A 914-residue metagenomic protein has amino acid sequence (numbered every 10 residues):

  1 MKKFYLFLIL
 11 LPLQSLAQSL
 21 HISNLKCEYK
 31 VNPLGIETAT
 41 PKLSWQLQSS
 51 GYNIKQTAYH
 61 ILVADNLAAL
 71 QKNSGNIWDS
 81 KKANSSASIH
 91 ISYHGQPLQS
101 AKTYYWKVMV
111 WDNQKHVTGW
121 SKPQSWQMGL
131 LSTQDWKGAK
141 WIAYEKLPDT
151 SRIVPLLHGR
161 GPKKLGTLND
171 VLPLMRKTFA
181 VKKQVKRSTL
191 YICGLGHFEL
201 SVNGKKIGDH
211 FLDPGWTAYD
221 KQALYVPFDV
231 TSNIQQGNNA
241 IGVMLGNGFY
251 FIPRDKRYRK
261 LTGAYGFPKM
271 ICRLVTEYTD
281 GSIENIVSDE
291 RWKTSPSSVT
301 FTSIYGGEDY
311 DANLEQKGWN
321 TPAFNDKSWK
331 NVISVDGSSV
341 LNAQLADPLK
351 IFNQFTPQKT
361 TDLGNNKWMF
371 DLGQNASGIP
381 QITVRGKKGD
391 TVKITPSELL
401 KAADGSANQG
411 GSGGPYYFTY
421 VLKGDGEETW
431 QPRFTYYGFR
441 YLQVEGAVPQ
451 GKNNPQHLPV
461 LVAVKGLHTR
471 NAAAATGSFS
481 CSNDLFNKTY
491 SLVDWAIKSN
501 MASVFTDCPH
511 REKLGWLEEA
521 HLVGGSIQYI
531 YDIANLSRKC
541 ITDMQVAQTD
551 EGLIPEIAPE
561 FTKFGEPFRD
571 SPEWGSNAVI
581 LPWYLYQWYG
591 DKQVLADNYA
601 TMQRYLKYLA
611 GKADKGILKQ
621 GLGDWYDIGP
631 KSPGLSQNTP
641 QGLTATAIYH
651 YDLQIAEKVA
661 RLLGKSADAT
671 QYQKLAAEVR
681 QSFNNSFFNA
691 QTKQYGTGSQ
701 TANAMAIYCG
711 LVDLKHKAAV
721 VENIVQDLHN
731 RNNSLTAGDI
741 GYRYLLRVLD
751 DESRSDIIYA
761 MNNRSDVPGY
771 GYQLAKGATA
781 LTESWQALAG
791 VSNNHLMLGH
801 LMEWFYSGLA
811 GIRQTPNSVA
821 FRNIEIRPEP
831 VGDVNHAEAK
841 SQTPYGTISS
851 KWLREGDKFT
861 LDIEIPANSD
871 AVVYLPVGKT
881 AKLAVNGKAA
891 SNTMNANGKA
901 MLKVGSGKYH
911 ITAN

Functional and structural regions predicted by a protein language model:
M1-H21: Bacterial Sec-dependent N-terminal signal peptides
L20-T103, K107-R511, E519, N535-R538 (+2 more regions): Extracellular/oxidizing-compartment recognition motifs
K163-D170, T189, I207, G215-Y219 (+21 more regions): Alpha-helix capping and helix-loop boundary segments enriched in small/acidic/polar residues
S188-I192, V202, I379-K388, V392-E398 (+6 more regions): Alpha-helical support elements that line or immediately flank enzyme active sites and cofactor-binding pockets
H197, D289-P296, Y441, P449-L492 (+7 more regions): Active-site acid/base region of carbohydrate-active enzymes
G208-D220, K401-P415, A534-G634, D766-Q786: Helix-terminus loop motifs that line ligand-binding clefts
I241, Y310-D311, E512, I530 (+5 more regions): C-terminal capping/lid segments that line or modulate ligand- or cofactor-binding pockets
K260-V275, E284-A323, N342-N353, D756-N914: Non-catalytic C-terminal accessory modules of carbohydrate-active enzymes
